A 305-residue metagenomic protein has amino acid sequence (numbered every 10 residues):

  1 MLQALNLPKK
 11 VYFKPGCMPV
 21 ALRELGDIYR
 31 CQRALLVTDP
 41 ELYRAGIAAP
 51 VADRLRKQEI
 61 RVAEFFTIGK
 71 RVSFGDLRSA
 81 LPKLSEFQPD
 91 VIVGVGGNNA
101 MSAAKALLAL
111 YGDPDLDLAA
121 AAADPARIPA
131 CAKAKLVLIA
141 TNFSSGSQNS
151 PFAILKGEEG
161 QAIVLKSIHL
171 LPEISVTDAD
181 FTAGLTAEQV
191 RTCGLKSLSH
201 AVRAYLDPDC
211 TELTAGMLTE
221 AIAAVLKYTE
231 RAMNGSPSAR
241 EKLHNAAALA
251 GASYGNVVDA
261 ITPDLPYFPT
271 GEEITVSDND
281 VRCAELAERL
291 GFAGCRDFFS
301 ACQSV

Functional and structural regions predicted by a protein language model:
M1-V91: ATP/NTP phosphate-donor binding region
K9, G112-E212: A glycine/threonine-rich phosphate-anchoring loop and its flanking beta-alpha core in nucleotide/phosphate-binding
M18-A21, R44-I47, F74, N99-A104 (+2 more regions): Short glycine/serine/threonine-rich phosphate/pyrophosphate-binding segments that cradle anionic phosphate groups
T38-D39, V95-G97, M233: Glycine-rich beta-strand-to-loop/alpha-helix junction loops that act as flexible
P50-V51, A80-L81, A100-P114, N149-F152: Short Gly/Thr/Asp-enriched flexible loops that form oxyanion-binding sites at enzyme active sites
R56, E86, L107, D124-A126 (+1 more regions): N-terminal loops that bind phosphate or other acidic moieties and the adjacent beta-alpha structural core
A204-D278, R282-E285, A293, S300: Active-site segments that bind and position negatively charged phosphate/pyrophosphate groups
